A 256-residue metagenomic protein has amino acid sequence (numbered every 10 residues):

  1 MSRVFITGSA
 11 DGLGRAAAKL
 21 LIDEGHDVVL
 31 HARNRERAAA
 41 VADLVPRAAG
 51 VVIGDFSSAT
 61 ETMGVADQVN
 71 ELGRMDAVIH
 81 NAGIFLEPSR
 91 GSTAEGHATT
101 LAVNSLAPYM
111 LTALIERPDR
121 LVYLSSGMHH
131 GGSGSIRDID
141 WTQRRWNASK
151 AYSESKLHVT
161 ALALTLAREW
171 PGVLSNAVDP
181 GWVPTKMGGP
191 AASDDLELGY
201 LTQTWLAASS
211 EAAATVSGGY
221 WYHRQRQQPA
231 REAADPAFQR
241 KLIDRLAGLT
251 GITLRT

Functional and structural regions predicted by a protein language model:
G8-D11: Conserved glycine-rich cofactor-binding loop
G14-R15: N-terminal Rossmann-fold NAD(P) dinucleotide-binding loop
E24-A40: Conserved glycine-rich Rossmann-like NAD(P)H-binding loop of the short-chain dehydrogenase/reductase
V45-T60: Rossmann-fold cofactor-recognition segment
F56-R74: Conserved Rossmann-fold cofactor-binding substructure of NAD(P)-dependent oxidoreductases
G83-S89, A98, R120-G172, D179-A191: Catalytic loop of short-chain dehydrogenase/reductase
S105-L106: Ankyrin-repeat alpha-helix packing hotspot
A177, S193-D244, G248, I252: C-terminal helical subdomain
